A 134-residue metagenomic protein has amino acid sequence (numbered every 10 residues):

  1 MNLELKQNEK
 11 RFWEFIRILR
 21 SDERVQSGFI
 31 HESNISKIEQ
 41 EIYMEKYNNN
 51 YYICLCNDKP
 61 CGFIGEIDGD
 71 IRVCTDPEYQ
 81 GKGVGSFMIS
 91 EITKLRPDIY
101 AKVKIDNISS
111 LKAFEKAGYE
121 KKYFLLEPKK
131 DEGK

Functional and structural regions predicted by a protein language model:
M1-R11, E132-K134: Conserved N-terminal entry element of GNAT/NAT acetyltransferase domains
F15-I16: Hydrophobic pocket/interface hotspot
R24-I42: Conserved GNAT-fold acetyl-CoA-binding loop/helix
S33-S36, Y47, G62-G69: A conserved beta-strand-loop-helix scaffold within acyl/acetyltransferase catalytic domains
N49-G62: Conserved beta-hairpin
L55, I67-K82, K104: A short, internal acetyl-CoA/4′-phosphopantetheine-binding micro-motif in the GNAT/acyltransferase core
G81-L95, I108-K116: Conserved acetyl-CoA-binding loop-helix of GNAT-fold acetyltransferases
A101-E120, E127-K129: Conserved beta-strand-loop-alpha-helix junction that forms the acyl-donor binding cleft
